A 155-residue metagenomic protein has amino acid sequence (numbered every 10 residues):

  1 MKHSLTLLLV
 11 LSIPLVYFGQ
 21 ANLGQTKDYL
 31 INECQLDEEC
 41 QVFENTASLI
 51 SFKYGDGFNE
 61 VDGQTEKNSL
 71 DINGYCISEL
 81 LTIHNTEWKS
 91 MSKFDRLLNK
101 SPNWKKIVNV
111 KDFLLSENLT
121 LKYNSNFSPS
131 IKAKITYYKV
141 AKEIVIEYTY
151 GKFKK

Functional and structural regions predicted by a protein language model:
M1-L23: Bacterial Sec-dependent N-terminal signal peptides
L8, S12, L30, C34 (+2 more regions): Hydrophobic, Leu/Ile/Phe/Ala-enriched alpha-helical segments that form helix-helix packing faces
Q20, N99, N103, A141-E143: Ampiphathic alpha-helical segments that act as solvent-exposed interaction surfaces
Q20-Y75: N-terminal leader/targeting segments
T46-S51, F113-K122: Short, hydrophobic/aromatic-rich segments at coil-to-beta transitions
G63-L119: Long, charged/polar, surface-exposed segments that mediate recognition or autoinhibition
S125-E143: Short, exposed beta-strand-loop hairpins at the edges of beta-sheets in extracellular/periplasmic proteins
K139-K155: Short, low-complexity, Pro/Ser/Thr/Gly-rich segments in the mature regions of secreted, periplasmic
